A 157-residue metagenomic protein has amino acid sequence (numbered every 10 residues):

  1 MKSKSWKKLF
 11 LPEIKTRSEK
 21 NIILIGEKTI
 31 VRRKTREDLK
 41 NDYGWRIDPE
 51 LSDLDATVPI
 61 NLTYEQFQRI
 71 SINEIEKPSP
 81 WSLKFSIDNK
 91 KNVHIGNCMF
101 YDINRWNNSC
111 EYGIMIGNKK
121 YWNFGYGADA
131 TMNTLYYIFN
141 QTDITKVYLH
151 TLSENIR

Functional and structural regions predicted by a protein language model:
M1-L39, I47-D48, N89-R157: Acyl-donor (CoA/ACP) binding surface of acyl/acetyltransferases
R36, W45, N61-E65, W81: Generic alpha-helical scaffold signal
N41, Q66-N73, D129, N133: Alpha-helical elements of Rossmann-like donor-binding domains used by nucleotide-donor carbohydrate transfer enzymes
D42-Y43, L51, F67, Y112: Hydrophobic pocket/interface hotspot
E50-I72: Conserved GNAT-fold acetyl-CoA-binding loop/helix
E50-L51, E76-S79, D143: Generic structural signal for secondary-structure transition and capping sites
Y64-F67, I75-P78, N118-K119, V147: Short, intrinsically disordered/low-complexity patches at protein termini and at juxtamembrane boundaries
I72-S86: A short helix-loop-beta-strand connector motif used in the catalytic cores of GNAT acetyltransferases and, in some
